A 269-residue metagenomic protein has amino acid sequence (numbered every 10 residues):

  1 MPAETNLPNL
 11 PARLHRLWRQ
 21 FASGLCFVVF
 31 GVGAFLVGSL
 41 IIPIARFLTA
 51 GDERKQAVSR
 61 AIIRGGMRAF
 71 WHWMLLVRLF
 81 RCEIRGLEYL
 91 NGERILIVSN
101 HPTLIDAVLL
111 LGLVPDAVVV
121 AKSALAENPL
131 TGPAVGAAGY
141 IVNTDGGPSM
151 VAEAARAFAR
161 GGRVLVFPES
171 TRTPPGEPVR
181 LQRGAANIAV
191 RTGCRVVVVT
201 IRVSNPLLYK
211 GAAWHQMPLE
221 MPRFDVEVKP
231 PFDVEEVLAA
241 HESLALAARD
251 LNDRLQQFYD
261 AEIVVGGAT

Functional and structural regions predicted by a protein language model:
P2-I95: Membrane-anchoring hydrophobic helices of lipid-metabolizing enzymes
P2-R13, P148-T269: Non-catalytic C-terminal accessory region of glycerolipid acyltransferases and related lyso-lipid remodeling enzymes
I42-R68, L76-V77, N91-G146: Catalytic core of membrane glycerolipid acyltransferases/transacylases, capturing the structured, soluble-facing
L76-I84, D145-G147, L208-G211: Short gly/ser/thr-rich secondary-structure transition/capping motifs
F80, Y140, C194: Short glycine/serine/threonine/alanine-rich loop segments
I84, I97, V119, V226-V228: Generic preference for hydrophobic
R85, V120-K122, T144, P168 (+1 more regions): Thr-Gly-centered strand-to-loop micro-motif
Y89, A134-V135, A157, I188: Structural alpha-helical scaffold elements that stabilize or flank donor/cofactor-binding regions in carbohydrate
